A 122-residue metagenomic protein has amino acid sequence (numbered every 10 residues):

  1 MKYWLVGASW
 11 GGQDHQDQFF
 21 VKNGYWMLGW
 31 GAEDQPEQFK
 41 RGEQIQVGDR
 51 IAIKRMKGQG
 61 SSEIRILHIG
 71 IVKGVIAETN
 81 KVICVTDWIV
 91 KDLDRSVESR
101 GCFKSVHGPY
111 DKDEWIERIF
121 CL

Functional and structural regions predicted by a protein language model:
M1-I45, L122: Compositionally biased, charged N-terminal/linker segments
M1-Y3, V47-I51, L67: Short, surface-exposed beta-edge/turn micro-motifs
G7-S9, K54, I89: Structured loops at beta-to-helix junctions and adjacent beta-edge loops in soluble globular domains
W10-Q13, K57-G58, A77: Short, solvent-exposed loop/turn segments at secondary-structure junctions
K40-Q59: Short coil-to-beta transition motif at edge beta-strands of beta-rich domains
E63-L122: Aromatic- and Lys/Arg-enriched surface recognition patch
